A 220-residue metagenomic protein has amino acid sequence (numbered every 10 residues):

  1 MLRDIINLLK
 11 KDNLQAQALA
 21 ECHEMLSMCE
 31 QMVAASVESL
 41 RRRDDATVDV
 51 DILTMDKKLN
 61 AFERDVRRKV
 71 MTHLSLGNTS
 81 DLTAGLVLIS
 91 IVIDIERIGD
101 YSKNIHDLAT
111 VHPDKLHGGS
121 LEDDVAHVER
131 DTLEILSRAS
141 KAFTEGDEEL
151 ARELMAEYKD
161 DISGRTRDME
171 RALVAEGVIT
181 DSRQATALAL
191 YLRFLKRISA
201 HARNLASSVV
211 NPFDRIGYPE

Functional and structural regions predicted by a protein language model:
M1-E220: Cytosolic, long alpha-helical scaffolding segments
